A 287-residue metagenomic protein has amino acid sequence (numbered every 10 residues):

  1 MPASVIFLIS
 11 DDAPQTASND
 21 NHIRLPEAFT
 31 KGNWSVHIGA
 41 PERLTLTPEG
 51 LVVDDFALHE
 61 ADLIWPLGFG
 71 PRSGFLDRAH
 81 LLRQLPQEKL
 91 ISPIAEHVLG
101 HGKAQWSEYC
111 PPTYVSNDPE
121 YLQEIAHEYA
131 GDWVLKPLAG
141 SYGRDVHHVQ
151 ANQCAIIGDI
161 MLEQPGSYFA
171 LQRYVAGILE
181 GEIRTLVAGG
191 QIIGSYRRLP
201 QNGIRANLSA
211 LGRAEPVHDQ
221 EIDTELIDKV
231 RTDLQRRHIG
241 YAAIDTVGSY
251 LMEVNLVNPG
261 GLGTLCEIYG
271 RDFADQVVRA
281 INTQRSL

Functional and structural regions predicted by a protein language model:
P2-I6: Extreme N-terminal starter segment of soluble prokaryotic enzymes
F7, W65-P66, Q172: Redox-cofactor binding/interface segments in oxidoreductases and associated redox assembly factors
S10, F69, D118, L138 (+2 more regions): Flexible loop residues that form catalytic and substrate-binding hotspots at small-molecule/glycan-binding clefts
D12-N117, Y121: Conserved N-proximal alpha/beta basic substrate-recognition cap immediately N-terminal to, or forming the N-lobe
I94-V98, R198-Q201, V247-Y250: Short glycine-enriched loops at secondary-structure junctions
Y121-E128: A charged, well-structured terminal subsegment
Y129-G131, A139-L226, V230, L234: Phosphate-binding site of ATP-dependent enzymes
H218-L287: ATP-dependent carboxylate activation and anion-phosphoryl transfer catalytic cores that bind Mg-ATP to form
